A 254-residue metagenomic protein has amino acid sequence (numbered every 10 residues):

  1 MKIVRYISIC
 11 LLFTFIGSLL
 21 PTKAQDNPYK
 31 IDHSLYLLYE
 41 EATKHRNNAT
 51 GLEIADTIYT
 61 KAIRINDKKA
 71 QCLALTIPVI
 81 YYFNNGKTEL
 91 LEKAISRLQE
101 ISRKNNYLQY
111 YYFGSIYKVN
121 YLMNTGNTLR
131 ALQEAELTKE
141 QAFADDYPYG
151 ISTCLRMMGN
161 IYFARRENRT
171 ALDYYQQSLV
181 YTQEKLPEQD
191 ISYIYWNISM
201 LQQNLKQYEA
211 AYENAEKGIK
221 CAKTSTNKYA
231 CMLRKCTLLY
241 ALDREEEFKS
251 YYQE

Functional and structural regions predicted by a protein language model:
M1-I9: Bacterial N-terminal signal peptides that target proteins for export
I3, L19-L20: Short, aromatic- and cysteine-enriched interfacial helices/patches that mediate contacts at lipid membranes
S8-S18: Bacterial N-terminal signal peptides
I9, P21-E254: A "functional boundary" signal
